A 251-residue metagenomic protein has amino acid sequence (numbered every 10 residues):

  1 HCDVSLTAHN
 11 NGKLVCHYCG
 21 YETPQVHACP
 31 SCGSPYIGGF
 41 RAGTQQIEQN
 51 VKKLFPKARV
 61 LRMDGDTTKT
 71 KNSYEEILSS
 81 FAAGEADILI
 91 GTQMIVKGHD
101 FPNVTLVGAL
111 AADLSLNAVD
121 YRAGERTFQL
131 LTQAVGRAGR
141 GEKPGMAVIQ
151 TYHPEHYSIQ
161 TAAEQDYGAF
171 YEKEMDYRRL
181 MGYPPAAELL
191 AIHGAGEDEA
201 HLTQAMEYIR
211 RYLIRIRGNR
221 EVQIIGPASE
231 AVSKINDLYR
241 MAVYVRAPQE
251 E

Functional and structural regions predicted by a protein language model:
H1-T203, R215, A231-S233, A242-V243: Inter-lobe coupling/hinge segments of SF2-like helicase ATPases
M206-I209: Flexible catalytic loop/linker elements that gate and position reactive groups at enzyme active sites
R211, R215-R217, V222-I235, Y239 (+1 more regions): A carboxyl-terminal module marker
Y244-E251: Short, charged interaction patches at domain edges and termini
